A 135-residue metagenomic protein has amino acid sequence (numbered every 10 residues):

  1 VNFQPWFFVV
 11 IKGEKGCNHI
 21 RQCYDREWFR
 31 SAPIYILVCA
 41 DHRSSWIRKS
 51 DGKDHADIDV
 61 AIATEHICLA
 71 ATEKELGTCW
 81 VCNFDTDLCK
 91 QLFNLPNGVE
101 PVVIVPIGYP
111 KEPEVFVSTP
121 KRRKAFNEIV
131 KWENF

Functional and structural regions predicted by a protein language model:
V1-I34, F135: N-terminal amphipathic, basic helical "cap/leader" segment at the start of enzyme domains
I11-N18, D41-S45, T86-D87, K111: Short, charged/polar surface micro-motifs in flexible loops or helix N-caps
D25-V60: Helix-adjacent hinge/juxtasegments
P33-Y35, T78, E100-I104: Structural motif
I36, D51-L92: Small-aliphatic-rich amphipathic alpha-helix that forms the alpha element of a beta-alpha
C89-V102: Short, electropositive alpha-helical surface patch
V103-F135: C-terminal helix-cap and adjacent tail motif
